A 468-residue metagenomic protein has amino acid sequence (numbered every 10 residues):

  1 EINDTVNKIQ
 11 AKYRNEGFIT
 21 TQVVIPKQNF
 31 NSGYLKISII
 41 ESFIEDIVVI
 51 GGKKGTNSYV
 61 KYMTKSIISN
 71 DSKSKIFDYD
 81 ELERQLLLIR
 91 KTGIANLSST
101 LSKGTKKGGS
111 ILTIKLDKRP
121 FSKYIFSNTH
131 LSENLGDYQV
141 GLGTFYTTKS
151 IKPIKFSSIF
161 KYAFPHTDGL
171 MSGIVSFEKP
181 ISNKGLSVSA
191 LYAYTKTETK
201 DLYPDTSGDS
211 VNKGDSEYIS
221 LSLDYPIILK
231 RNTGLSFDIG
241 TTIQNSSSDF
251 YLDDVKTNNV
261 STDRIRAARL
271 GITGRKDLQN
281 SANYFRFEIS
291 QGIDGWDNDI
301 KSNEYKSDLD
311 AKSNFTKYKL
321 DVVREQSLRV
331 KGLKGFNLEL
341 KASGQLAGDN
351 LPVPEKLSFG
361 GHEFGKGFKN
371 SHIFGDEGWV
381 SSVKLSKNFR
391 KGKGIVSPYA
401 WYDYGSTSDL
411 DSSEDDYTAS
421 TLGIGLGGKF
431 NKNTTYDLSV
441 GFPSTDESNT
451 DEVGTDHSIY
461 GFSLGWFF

Functional and structural regions predicted by a protein language model:
E45-S189, L229: Outer-membrane beta-barrel initiation region
L97, F121-Y124, K149-F156, N183-S189 (+6 more regions): Repeated loop/turn-to-beta-strand initiation elements of outer-membrane beta-barrel proteins
L101, I125-T129, L142, F156-Y162 (+9 more regions): Transmembrane beta-barrel strands of outer-membrane/channel proteins
G108, G136-V140, G169-G173, D215-I219 (+5 more regions): Residues that define the transmembrane beta-barrel architecture of outer-membrane proteins
F145-I151, S176-N183, S222-K230, R269-N280 (+6 more regions): Outer-membrane beta-barrel proteins
S187-D349: Transmembrane beta-strand segments of outer-membrane beta-barrel domains in Gram-negative and organellar OMPs
T199-D201, G240, F250-N258, D297 (+3 more regions): Outer membrane beta-barrel transmembrane domains
G428, T455-F468: Outer-membrane beta-barrel "beta-signal"
